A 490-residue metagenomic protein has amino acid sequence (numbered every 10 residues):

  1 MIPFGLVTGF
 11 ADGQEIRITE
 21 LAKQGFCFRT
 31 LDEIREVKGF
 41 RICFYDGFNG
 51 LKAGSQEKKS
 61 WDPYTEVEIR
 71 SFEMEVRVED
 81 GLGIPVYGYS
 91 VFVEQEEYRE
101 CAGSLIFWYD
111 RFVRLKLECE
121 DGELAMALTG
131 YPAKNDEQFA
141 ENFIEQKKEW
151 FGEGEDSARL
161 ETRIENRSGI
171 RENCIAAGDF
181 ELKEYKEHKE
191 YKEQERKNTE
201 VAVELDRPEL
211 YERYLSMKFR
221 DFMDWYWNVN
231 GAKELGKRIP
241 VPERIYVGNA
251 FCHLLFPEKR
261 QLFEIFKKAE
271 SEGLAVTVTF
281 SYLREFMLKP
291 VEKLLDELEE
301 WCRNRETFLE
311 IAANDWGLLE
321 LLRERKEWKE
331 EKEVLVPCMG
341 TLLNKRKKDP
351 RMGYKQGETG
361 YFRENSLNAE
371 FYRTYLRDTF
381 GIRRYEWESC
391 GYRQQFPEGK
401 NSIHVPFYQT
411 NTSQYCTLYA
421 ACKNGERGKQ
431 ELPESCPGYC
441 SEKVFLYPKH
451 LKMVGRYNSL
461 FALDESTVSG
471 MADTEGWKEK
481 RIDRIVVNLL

Functional and structural regions predicted by a protein language model:
M1-L21: N-terminal helix initiation/capping motif
P3, G13, G25, D32 (+4 more regions): Active-site pocket-lining/capping segments in soluble small-molecule metabolic enzymes
F4-A11, E36-D62: Short conserved beta-strand and strand-loop elements enriched in small hydrophobics with frequent Asp/Gly
E15-I18, E79, L298-E299: Short, flexible, solvent-exposed loop/turn segments with mixed acidic/basic and small polar residues
T19, R29-L31, C43-Y45, R70-E79 (+4 more regions): A structural detector for beta-sheet-dominated domains
L21, I84, N304-R305: Short glycine-enriched loop/turn motifs at secondary-structure junctions
L21-V37: Assembly/oligomerization scaffold segments
F48-G130: Eukaryotic regulatory low-complexity N-terminal regions enriched in Ser/Thr, Pro, acidic
